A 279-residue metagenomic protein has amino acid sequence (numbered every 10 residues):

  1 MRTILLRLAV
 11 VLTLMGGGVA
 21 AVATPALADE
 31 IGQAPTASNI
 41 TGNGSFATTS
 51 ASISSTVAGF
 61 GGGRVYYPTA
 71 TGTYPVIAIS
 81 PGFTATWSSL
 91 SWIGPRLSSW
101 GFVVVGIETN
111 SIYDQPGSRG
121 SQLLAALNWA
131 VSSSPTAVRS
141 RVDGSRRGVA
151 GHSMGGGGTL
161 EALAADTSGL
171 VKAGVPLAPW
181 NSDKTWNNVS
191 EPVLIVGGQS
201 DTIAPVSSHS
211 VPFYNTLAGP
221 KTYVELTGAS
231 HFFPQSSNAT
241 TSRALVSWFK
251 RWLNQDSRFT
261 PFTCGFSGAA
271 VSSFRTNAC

Functional and structural regions predicted by a protein language model:
M1-A28: Secretory targeting and sorting signals
D29-G72: N-terminal cap/lid segment of alpha/beta-hydrolase-fold proteins
A70, G117-G157, A165, R258: Gly/Ser-rich "nucleophile elbow"/oxyanion-hole loop immediately N-terminal to the catalytic nucleophile in hydrolases
T73-G82: Short beta-strand element of the alpha/beta-hydrolase
S88-E108: Short amphipathic alpha-helix adjacent to the substrate-entry channel of hydrolases
V189, I195-G197, D201: Short beta-strand/loop motif that positions the catalytic acidic residue of the alpha/beta-hydrolase fold
A204-N215: Short alpha-helix in the alpha/beta-hydrolase fold that links the catalytic acid
T227-G228, S237-C279: Alpha/beta-hydrolase-fold serine-hydrolase catalytic core, especially in secreted/extracellular enzymes
